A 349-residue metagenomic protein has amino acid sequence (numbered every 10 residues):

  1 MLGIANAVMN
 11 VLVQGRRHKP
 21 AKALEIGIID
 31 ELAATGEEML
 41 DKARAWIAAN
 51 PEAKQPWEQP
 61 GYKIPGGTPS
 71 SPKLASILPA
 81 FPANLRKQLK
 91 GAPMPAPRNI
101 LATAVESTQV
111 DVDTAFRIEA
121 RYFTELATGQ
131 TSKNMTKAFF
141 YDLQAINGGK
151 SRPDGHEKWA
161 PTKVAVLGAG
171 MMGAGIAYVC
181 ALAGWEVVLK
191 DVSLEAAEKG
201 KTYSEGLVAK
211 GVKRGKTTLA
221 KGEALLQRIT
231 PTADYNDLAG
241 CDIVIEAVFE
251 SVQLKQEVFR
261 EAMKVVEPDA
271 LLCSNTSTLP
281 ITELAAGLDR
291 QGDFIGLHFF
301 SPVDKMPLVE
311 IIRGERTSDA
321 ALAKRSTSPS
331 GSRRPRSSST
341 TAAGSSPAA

Functional and structural regions predicted by a protein language model:
M1-A7, R17-E25, S274-A348: Rossmann-fold dinucleotide-binding core
N6-Y122, F139-G155, E223-E246, K324-R334 (+1 more regions): Amphipathic alpha-helical segments at domain termini/boundaries
I26, L167-A169, G175, K190-S193 (+8 more regions): Generic beta-strand/beta-sheet core signal
E31, A80-P82, E195-A196, K210-L272 (+2 more regions): Rossmann-like NAD(P)-binding element
N147-K210, T230, G314: NAD(P)+-binding Rossmann beta1-loop-alpha1 motif at the extreme N-terminus of oxidoreductases
E186-A224, V309-L322, G344-A348: Rossmann-like dinucleotide-binding cores of NAD(P)H-dependent redox enzymes
